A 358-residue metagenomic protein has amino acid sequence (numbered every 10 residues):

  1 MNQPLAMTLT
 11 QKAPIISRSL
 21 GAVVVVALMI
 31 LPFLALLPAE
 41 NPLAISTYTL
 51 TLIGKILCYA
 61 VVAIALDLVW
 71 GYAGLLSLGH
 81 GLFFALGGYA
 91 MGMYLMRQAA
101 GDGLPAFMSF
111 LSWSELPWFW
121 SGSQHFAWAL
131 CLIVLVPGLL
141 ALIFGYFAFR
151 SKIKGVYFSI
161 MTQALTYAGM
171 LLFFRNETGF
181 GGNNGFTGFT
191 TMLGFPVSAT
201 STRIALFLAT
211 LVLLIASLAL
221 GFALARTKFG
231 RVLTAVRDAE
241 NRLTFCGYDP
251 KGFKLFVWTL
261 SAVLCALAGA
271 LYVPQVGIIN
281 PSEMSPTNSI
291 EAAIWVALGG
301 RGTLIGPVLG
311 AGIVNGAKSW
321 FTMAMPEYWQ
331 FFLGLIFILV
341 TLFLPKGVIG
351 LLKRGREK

Functional and structural regions predicted by a protein language model:
M1-K358: Transmembrane alpha-helices and adjacent helix-loop boundaries
